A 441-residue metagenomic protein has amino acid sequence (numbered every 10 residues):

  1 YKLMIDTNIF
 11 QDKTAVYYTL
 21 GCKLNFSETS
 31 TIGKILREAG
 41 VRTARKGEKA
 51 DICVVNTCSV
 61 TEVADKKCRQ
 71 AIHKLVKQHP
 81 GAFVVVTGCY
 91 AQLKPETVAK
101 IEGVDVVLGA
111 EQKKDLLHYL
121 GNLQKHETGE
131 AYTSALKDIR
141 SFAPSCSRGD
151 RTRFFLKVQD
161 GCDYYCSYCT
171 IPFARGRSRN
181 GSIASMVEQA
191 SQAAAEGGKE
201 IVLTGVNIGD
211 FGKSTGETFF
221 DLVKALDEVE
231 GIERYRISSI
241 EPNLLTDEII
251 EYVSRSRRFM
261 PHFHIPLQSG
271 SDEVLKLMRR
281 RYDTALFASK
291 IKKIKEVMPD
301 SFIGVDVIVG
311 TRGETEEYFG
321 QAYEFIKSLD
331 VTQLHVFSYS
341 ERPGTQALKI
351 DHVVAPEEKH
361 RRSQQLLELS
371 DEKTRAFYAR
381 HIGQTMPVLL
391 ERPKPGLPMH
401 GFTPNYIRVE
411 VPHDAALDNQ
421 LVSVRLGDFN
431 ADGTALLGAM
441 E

Functional and structural regions predicted by a protein language model:
Y1-D210, K224, E248, F263 (+6 more regions): Proteins enriched for Cys/Gly/acidic motifs involved in redox and nucleic-acid/cofactor modification
A64-K66, R177-S182, G212-E217, L277-R280 (+3 more regions): Short, solvent-exposed loop/turn segments at secondary-structure boundaries
V84-V85, L93-K94, A195-E317: Conserved SAM/AdoMet-binding glycine-rich loop
C146-S147, E251-R255, L267, Y378-R380 (+1 more regions): Replace "in large, NTP-powered and nucleic-acid-processing enzymes" with "in large, NTP-powered factors and other
R148-T152, C162-D163, F259, S269 (+5 more regions): Short flexible coil/turn linkers enriched for glycine and charged/polar residues that connect secondary-structure
I265, D306, I326, L334 (+3 more regions): Hydrophobic, well-ordered secondary-structure elements that form the walls of internal hydrophobic environments
E314, L329-V331: Contiguous mid-protein beta-loop-alpha structural module that forms a pocket-lining wall or clamp of enzyme active
K349-E441: Terminal RNA-binding accessory module
